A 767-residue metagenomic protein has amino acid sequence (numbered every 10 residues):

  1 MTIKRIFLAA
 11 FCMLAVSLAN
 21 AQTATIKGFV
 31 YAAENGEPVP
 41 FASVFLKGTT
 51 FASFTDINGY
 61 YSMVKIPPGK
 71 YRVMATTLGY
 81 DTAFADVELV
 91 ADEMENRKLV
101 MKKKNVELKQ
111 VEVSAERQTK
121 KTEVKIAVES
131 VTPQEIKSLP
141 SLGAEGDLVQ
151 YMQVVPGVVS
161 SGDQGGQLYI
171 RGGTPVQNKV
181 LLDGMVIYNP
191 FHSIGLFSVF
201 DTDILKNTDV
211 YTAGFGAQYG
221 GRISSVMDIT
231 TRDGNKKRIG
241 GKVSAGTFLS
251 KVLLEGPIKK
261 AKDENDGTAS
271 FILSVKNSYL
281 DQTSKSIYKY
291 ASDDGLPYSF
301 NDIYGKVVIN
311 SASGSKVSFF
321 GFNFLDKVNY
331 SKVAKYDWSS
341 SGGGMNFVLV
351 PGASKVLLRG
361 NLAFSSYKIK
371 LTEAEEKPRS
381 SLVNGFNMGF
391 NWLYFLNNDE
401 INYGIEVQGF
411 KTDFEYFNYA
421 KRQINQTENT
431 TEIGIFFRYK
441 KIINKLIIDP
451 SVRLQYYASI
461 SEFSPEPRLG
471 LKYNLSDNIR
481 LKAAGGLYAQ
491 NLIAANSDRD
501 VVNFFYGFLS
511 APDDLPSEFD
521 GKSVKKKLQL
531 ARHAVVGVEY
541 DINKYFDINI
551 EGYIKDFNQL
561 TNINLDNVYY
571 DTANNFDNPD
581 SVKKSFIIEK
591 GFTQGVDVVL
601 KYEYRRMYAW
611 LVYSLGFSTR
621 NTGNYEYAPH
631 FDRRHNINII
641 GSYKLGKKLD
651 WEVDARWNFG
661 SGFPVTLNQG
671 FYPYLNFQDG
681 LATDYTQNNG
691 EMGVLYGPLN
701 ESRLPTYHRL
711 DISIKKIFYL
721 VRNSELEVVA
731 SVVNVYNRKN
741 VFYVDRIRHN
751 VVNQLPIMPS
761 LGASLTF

Functional and structural regions predicted by a protein language model:
N20-Q110, S114: Periplasm-facing N-terminal accessory domains of Gram-negative outer-membrane beta-barrel systems
T25, F248-Y279, Y290-K327, K335-L358 (+1 more regions): Transmembrane beta-barrel wall of Gram-negative outer-membrane proteins
E88-A91, Q110, T119-F215, R232: Periplasmic N-terminal accessory/gating domains of Gram-negative outer-membrane beta-barrel systems
E95-V100, L148-Y151, G166-L168, G195-D201 (+4 more regions): N-terminal periplasmic accessory domains that precede and gate Gram-negative outer-membrane beta-barrel machines
K368, D413, A458, N478-H533 (+3 more regions): Surface-exposed extracellular loop regions of Gram-negative outer-membrane beta-barrel proteins, predominantly
G385-G389, E428-F436, S523, K527 (+3 more regions): Outer membrane beta-barrel strand-and-loop segments of large Gram-negative receptors, especially TonB-dependent
I442, I554-D556, N575-P664: Gram-negative outer-membrane beta-barrel transporters
N658-G690, R703-D711, K715-F767: C-terminal beta-signal and adjacent terminal beta-strands/loops of Gram-negative outer-membrane beta-barrel proteins
